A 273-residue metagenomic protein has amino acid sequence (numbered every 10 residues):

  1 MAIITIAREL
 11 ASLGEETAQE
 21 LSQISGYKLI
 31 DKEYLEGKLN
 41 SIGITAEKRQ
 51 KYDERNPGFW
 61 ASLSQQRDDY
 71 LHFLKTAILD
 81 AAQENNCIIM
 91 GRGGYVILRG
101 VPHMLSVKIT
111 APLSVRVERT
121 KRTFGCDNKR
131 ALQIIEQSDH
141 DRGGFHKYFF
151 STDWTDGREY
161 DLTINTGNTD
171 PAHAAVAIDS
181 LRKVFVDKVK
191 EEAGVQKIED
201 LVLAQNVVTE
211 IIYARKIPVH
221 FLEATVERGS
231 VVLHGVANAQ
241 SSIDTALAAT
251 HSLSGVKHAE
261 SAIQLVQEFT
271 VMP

Functional and structural regions predicted by a protein language model:
M1-I3: Extreme N-terminal starter segment of soluble prokaryotic enzymes
T5-Q19: Glycine-rich phosphate-binding P-loop
Y27-G37: A short beta-strand-loop structural module common to alpha/beta enzyme folds
L29, M104-S106, D161-T163: Conserved beta-strand scaffold positions in the cores of enzyme catalytic domains, especially in NTP/NDP-utilizing
L35-N86, C126: ATP-dependent small-molecule kinase phosphotransfer cores that center on conserved nucleotide phosphate-binding segments
Q65, G93-Y95, T169: Short glycine-rich anion-binding loops that position phosphate/pyrophosphate groups of nucleotides and phosphorylated
A81, C87-V101, L105-A111, V115 (+1 more regions): RNA pseudouridine synthases
G100, A111-S114, E118-R122, S138 (+3 more regions): N-terminal targeting leaders
